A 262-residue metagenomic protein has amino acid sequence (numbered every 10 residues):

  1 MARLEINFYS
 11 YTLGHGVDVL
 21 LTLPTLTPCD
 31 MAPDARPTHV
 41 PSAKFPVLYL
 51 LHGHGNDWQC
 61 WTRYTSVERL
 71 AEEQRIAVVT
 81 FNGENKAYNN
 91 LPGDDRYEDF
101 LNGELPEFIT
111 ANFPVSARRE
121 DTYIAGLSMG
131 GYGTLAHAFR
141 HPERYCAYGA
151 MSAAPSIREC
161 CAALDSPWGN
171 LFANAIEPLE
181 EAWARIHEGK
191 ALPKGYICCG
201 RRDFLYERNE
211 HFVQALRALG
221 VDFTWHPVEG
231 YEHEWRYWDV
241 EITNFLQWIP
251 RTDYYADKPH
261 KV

Functional and structural regions predicted by a protein language model:
M1-V262: Non-catalytic cap/lid and distal C-terminal segments of serine-dependent acyl enzymes
